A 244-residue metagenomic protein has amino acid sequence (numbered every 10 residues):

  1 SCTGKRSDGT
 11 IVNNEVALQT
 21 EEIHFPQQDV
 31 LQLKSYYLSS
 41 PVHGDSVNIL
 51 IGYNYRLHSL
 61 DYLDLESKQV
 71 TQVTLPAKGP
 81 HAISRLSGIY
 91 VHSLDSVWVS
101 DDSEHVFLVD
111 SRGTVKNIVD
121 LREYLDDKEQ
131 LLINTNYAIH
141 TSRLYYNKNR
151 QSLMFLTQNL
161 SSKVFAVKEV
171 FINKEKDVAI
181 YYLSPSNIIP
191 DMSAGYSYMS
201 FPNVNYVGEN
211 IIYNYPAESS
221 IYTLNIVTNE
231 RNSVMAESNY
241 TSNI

Functional and structural regions predicted by a protein language model:
C2-R6: Bacterial signal peptide processing site
G9-Y36: A short helix->beta-strand "capping" segment at the edge of beta-propeller domains
P26-H58: Beta-strand-rich domains and repeat architectures in extracellular enzymes and scaffolds, especially beta-propellers
S35-G44, G88-H92, N136-N149, Y198-V207: Structural signature of eukaryotic scaffold interfaces centered on beta-propeller domains
R56-H58, H105, N159-K163, E218-S219: Short glycine/acidic-enriched loop and turn motifs that connect beta-strands
Q69-S103, V119-I133: Blade-loop segments of beta-propeller domains
E104, S111-N149, L156: Asp-box/WD-like beta-propeller blade repeats and closely related beta-sheet repeat scaffolds
V164-K174, T223: Beta-propeller blade signature
